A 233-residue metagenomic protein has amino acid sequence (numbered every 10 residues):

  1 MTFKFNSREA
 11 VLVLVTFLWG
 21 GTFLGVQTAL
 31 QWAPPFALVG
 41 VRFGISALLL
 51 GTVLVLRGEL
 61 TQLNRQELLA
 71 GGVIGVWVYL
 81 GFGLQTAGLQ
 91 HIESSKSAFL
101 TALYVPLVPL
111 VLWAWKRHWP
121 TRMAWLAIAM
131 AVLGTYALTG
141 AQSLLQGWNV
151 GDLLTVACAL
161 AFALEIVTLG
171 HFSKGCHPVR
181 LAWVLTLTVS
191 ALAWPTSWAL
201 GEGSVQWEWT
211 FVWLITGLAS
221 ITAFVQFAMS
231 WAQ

Functional and structural regions predicted by a protein language model:
M1-G40, V76, L80, L84 (+4 more regions): Glycine-/small-residue-enriched transmembrane alpha-helix faces in small-molecule transporters and effluxers
L14, V41-R42, L100-L103, M123-L126 (+3 more regions): Hydrophobic core positions of alpha-helical segments in small-molecule transporters and transporter systems
L18, T22-F23, G51-T101, A137 (+1 more regions): Specific transmembrane alpha-helical segments of multi-pass solute transporters/efflux pumps, especially DMT/EamA
G25-A33, A87-H91, Y136-V150, S197-L214: Membrane-interface helix termini and inter-helical loops of multi-pass transporters
A29, L38, R42, G88 (+6 more regions): Hydrophobic/aromatic residues within transmembrane alpha-helices of multi-pass small-molecule transporters
L49-G58, Q85, Y104-A129: C-terminal transmembrane-helix exit sites in multi-pass transporters
L50, P120-G140, A159-F162, T186 (+1 more regions): Hydrophobic transmembrane alpha-helices of multi-pass small-molecule transport proteins
Q62-L69, A98-T101, A114-A137, W148-D152 (+1 more regions): Loop-to-transmembrane alpha-helix entry segments
